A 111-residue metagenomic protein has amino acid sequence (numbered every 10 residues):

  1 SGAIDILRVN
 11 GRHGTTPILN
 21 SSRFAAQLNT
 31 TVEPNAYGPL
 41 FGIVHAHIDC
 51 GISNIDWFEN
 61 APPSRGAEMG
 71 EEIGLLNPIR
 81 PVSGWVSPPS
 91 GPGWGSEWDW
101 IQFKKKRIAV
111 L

Functional and structural regions predicted by a protein language model:
S1-W85, P89-P92, E97: Shared catalytic-loop signature of beta/alpha-barrel
P92-L111: Extended hydrophobic packing segments that form well-structured cores
